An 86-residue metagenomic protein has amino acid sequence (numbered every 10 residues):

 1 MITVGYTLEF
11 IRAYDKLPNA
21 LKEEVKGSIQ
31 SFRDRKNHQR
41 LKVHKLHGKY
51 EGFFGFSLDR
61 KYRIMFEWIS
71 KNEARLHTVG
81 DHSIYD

Functional and structural regions predicted by a protein language model:
V4, L8, R12, K16 (+3 more regions): Enriched for short, Lys/Arg-rich terminal
V4, N19, E23-K26, N37-R40: Non-catalytic, surface-exposed connector residues within folded enzymatic/regulatory domains
A20, H44-K49, F53, K61 (+1 more regions): Surface-exposed loop/turn and secondary-structure junction residues enriched for glycine/proline
S28-S31, H82: Conserved short hydrophobic interaction patches
S31-F56: A short, surface-exposed loop/turn module that caps and links secondary-structure elements
